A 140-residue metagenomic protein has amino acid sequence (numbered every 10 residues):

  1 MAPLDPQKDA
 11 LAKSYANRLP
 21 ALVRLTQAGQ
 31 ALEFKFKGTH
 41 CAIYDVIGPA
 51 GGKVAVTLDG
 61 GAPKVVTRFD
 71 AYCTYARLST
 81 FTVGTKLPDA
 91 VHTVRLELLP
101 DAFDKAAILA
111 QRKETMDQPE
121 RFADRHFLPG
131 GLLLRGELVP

Functional and structural regions predicted by a protein language model:
M1-P140: Glycan-recognition surfaces in beta-rich domains, encompassing non-catalytic CBMs and lectin-like receptor-binding
